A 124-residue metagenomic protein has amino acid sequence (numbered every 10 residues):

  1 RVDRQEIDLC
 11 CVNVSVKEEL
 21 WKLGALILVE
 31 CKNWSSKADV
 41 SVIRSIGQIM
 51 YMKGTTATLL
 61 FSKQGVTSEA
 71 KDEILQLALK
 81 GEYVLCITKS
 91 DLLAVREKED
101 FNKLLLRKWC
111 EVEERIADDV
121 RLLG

Functional and structural regions predicted by a protein language model:
R1-G124: Mixed-charge (Asp/Glu-Lys/Arg
